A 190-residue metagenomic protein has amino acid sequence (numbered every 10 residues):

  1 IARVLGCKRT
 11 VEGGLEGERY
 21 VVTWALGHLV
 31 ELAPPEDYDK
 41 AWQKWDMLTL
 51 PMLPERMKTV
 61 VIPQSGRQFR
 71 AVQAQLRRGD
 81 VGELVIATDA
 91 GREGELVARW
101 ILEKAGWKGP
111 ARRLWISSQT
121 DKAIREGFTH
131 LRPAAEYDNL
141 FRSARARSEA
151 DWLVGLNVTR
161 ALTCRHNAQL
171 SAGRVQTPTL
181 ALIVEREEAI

Functional and structural regions predicted by a protein language model:
I1-R145: Intrinsically disordered, low-complexity regulatory segments
R147, D151-I190: Prokaryote-biased recognition of long, low-complexity C-terminal linker/tail segments that are poorly structured
